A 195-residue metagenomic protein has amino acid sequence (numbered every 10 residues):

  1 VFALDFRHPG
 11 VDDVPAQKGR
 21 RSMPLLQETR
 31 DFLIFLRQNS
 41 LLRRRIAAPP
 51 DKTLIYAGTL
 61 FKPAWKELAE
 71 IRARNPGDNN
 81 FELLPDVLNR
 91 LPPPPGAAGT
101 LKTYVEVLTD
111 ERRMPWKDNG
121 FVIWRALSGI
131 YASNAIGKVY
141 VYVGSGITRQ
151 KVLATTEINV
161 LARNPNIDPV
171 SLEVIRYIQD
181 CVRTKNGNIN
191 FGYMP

Functional and structural regions predicted by a protein language model:
V1-G137: Glycine-rich short-loop/terminal segments
D5-V14, G129-P195: Active-site or metal-binding loop neighborhoods of secreted/extracellular toxin and effector enzymes
